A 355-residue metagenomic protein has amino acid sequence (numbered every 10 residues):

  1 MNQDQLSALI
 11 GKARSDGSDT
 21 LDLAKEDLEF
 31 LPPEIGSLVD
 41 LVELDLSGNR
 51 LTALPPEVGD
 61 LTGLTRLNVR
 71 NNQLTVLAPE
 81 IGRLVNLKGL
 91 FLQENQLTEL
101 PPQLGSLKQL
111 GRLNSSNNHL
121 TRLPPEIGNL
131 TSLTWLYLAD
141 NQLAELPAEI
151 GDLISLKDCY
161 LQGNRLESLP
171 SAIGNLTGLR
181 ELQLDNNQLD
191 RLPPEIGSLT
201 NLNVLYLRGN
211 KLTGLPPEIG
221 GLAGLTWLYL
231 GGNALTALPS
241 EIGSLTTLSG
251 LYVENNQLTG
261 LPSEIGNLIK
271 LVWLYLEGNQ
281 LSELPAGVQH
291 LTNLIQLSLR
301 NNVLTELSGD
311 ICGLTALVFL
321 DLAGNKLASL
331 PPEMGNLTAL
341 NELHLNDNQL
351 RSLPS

Functional and structural regions predicted by a protein language model:
M1-G48, T52-N71, T75-E94, T98-N117 (+4 more regions): The feature captures the LRR N-terminal capping module
